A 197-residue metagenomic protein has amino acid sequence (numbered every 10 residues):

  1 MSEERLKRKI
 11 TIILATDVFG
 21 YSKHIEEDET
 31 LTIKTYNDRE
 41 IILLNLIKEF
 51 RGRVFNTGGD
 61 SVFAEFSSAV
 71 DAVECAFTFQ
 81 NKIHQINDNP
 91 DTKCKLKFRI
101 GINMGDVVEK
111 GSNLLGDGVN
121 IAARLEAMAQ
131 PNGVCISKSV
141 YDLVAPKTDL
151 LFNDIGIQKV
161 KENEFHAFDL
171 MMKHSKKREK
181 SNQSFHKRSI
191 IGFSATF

Functional and structural regions predicted by a protein language model:
S2-C75, K82: Catalytic NTP-binding/metal-coordinating core of nucleotidyl cyclase/transferase enzymes
E4, I41-L44, F63-F165, D169: Catalytic beta-strand-to-alpha-helix segment of the class III nucleotidyl cyclase homology domain
G20-S22, D106-V108, H174: Feature marks short, surface-exposed loop/turn motifs that line or immediately flank catalytic pockets and channel
K23, E74, K110-S112, K177-K180: Short acidic, gly/pro-rich beta-turn/loop elements at beta-sheet edges and active-site/ligand-binding grooves
G52-G59, S139-P146, H174-E179: Noncatalytic linker/hinge segments flanking ATPase motor cores
L170-F197: Long, domain-scale regions corresponding to catalytic signaling modules most often appended to membrane systems
